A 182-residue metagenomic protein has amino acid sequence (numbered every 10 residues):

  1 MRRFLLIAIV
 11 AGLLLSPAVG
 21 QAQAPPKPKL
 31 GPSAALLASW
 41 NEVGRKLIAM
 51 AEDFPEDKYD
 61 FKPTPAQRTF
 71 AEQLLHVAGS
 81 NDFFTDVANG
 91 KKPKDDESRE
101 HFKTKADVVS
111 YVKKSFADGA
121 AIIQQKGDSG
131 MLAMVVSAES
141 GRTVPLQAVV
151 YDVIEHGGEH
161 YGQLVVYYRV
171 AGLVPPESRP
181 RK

Functional and structural regions predicted by a protein language model:
M1-F4: Positively charged n-region of N-terminal signal peptides that target proteins for export
I7-P17: Bacterial N-terminal signal peptides
Q21-L30: Cleaved targeting-peptide boundary
L37-N41, R45-I48, K58-S98, S137-K182: Short, contiguous alpha-helical
S39, H101-S137, V144-H160: Acidic/histidine-rich alpha-helical segments that form the ligand environment of transition-metal centers
F54-P55: Membrane-proximal, proline-rich intrinsically disordered regions
